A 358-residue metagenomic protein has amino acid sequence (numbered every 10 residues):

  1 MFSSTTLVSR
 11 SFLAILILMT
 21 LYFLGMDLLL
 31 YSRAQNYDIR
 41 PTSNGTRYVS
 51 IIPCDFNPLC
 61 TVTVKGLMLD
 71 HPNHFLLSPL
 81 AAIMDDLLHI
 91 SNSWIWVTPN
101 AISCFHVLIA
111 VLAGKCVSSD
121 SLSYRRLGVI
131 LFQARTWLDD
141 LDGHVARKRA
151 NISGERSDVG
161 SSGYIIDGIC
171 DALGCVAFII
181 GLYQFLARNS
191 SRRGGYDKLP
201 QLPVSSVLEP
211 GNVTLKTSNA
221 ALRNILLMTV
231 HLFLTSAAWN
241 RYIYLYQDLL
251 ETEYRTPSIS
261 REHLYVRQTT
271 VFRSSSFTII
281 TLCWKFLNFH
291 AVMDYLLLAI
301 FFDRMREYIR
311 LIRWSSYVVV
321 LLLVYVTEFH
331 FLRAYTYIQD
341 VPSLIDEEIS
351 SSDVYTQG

Functional and structural regions predicted by a protein language model:
M1-D85, L199-G358: C-terminal membrane-associated helical module and adjoining short loops/tails
L28, L108, L112-L122, L141 (+4 more regions): Structural signature of transmembrane alpha-helix termini at the membrane-water interface
Y31-N36, N92-T98, G114-I130, A134 (+3 more regions): Membrane-lumen (extracellular) interface motif
M84-W94: Cytosolic juxtamembrane amphipathic/interface segments immediately preceding and feeding into a transmembrane helix
P99-C104, C170-D171, L282-F289: Select subsegments of transmembrane alpha-helices in polytopic membrane proteins, especially boundary-proximal
P99-S161: Membrane-embedded alpha-helical segments that form the functional core of polytopic membrane enzymes, especially those
F105-L112, L127, A134, L173 (+4 more regions): Lipid-exposed faces of alpha-helical membrane segments in multi-pass integral membrane proteins
R149-L232: Glycine- and acidic-residue-rich phosphate-binding/metal-coordinating active-site segment common to enzymes that handle
